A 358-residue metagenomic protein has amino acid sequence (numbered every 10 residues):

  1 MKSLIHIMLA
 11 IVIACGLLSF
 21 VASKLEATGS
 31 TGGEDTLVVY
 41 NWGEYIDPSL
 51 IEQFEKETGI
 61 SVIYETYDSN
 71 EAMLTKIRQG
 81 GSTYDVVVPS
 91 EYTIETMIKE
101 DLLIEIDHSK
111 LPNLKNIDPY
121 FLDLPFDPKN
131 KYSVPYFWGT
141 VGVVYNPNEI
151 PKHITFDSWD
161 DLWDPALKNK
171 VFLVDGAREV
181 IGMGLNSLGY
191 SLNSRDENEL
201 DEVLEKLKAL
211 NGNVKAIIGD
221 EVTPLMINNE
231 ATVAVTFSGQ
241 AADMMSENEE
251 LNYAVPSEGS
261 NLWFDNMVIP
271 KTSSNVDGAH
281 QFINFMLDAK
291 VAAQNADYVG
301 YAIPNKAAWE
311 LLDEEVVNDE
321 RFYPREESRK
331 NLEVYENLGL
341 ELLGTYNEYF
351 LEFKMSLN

Functional and structural regions predicted by a protein language model:
M1-T36, N358: Short, low-complexity disordered leader/linker segments with a strong preference for bacterial N-terminal type II
F20-T96: Early extracytoplasmic/lumenal segment of secretory-pathway proteins
M73-L74, I94, W159, V222-L225 (+3 more regions): Short, hydrophobic alpha-helical packing/hinge segments within bilobed ligand-binding/sensory domains
T83, V88-N213, I217-E230: Extracytoplasmic ligand-binding site segments that recognize negatively charged/polar headgroups
T93-T96, I227, T232-E250: A ligand-binding cleft/hinge motif common to bilobed small-molecule-binding domains
L200-A209, E247-K271, V317: Periplasmic-binding protein-like
P270-K330: Mature extracytoplasmic/periplasmic domains
E326-N358: Conserved C-terminal helix/tail region of periplasmic/extracytoplasmic solute-binding proteins
